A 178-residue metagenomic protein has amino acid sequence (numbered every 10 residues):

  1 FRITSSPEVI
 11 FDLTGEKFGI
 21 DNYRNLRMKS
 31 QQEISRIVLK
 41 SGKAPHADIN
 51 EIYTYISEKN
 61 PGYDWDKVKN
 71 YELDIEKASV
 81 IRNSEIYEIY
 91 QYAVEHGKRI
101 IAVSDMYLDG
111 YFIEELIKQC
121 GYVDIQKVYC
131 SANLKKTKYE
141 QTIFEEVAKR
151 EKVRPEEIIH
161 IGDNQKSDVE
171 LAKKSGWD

Functional and structural regions predicted by a protein language model:
F1-R2, P7-E8, M106-G110, L134-K136 (+1 more regions): Short, solvent-exposed loop/turn segments at secondary-structure junctions
F1-S30: Active-site neighborhood of HAD-like aspartate-dependent phosphohydrolases
G42-A102: Short, acidic loop-to-helix structural element flanking the phosphoryl-transfer center in phosphate-processing enzymes
N60, A78-V80, C120, K127 (+2 more regions): A generic "structured core" feature
Y87-Q91, F144, V169: Short amphipathic alpha-helical segments and helix-helix/interface helices
V94-K135: Substrate-recognition/cap helix-loop segment adjacent to the acidic, metal-dependent catalytic center of Asp-based
Y139-K166: Conserved Lys-Pro-Asp/Glu-containing loop-to-beta segment of HAD-superfamily phosphomonoesterases, centered on
N164-W177: Acidic, divalent-metal-coordinating active-site segment for phosphoryl/phosphodiester hydrolysis, typified by short
